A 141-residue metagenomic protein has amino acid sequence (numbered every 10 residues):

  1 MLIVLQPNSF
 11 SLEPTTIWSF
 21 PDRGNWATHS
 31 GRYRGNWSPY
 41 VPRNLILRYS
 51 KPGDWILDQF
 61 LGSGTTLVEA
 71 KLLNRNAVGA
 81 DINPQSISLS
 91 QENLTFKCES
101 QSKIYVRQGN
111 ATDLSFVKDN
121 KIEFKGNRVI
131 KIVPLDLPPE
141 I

Functional and structural regions predicted by a protein language model:
M1-I141: Class I S-adenosyl-L-methionine-dependent methyltransferase catalytic core
